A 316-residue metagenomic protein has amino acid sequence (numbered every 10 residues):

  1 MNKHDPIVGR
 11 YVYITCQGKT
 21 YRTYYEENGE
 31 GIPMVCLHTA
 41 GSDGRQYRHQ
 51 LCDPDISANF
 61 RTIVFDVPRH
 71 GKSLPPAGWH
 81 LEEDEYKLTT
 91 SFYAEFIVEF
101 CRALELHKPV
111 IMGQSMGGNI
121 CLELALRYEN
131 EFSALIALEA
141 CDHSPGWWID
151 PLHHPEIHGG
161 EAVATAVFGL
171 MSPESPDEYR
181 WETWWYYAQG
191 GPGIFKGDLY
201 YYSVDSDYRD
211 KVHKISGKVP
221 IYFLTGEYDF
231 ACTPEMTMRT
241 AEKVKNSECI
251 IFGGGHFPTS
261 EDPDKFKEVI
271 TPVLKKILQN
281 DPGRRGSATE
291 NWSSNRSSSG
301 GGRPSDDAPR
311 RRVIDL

Functional and structural regions predicted by a protein language model:
N2-R22: N-terminal cap/lid segment of alpha/beta-hydrolase-fold proteins
Q17, Y21-W79: Conserved HGGG/HGGXW glycine-rich cap/lid loop of the alpha/beta-hydrolase fold
Q17-G18, I63-M112, E268: Active-site loop/oxyanion-hole signature of alpha/beta-hydrolase fold enzymes
H38-A40, P109, G113-S115: Conserved alpha/beta-hydrolase "nucleophile elbow" surrounding the catalytic nucleophile
N119-V163: Flexible "cap/lid" loop of the alpha/beta hydrolase fold
G146, G159-G217: Conserved alpha/beta-hydrolase catalytic His-Asp/Glu region
Y200-E242, G253, T259: Conserved serine/cysteine hydrolase catalytic core
N246-L316: Catalytic active-site module of serine/aspartate enzymes centered on a nucleophile-bearing elbow/loop
